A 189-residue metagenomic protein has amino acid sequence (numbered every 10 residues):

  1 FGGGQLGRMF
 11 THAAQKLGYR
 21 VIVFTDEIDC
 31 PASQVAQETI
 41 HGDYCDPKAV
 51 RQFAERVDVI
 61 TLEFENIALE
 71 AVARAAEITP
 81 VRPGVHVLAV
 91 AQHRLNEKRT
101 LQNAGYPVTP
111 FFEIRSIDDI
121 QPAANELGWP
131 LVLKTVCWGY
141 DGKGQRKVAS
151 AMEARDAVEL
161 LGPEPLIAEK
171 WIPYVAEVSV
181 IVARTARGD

Functional and structural regions predicted by a protein language model:
F1-R99, N103, D118: ATP-binding N-terminal substructure of ATP-dependent carboxylate-amine bond-forming enzymes
V90-S179, A183-D189: Active-site nucleotide/adenylate-binding loops and adjacent lid/helix of ATP-dependent enzymes
